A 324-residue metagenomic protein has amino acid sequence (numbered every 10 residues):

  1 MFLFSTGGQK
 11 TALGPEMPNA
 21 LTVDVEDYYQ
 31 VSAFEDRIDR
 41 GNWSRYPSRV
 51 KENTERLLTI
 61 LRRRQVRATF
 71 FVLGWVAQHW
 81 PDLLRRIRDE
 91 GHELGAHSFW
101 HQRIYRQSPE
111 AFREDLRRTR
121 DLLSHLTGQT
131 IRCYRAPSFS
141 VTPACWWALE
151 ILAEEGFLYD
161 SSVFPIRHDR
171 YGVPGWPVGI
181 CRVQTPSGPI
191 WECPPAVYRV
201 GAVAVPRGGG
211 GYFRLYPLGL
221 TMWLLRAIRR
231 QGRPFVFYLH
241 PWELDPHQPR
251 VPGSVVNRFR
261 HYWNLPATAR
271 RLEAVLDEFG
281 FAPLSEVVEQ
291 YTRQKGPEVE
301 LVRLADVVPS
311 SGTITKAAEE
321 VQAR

Functional and structural regions predicted by a protein language model:
L3-F4, S124, Q129-R132, A136-F237: Active-site-adjacent pocket scaffolds in enzyme catalytic domains
A12-E93: Active-site beta->alpha N-cap acidic-glycine motif
D24, L61, H97, Y134 (+4 more regions): Conserved, mostly hydrophobic/aromatic
R40-S48, F71-L73, W100-F112, P137-S140 (+2 more regions): The substrate-binding groove and active-site-proximal loops of carbohydrate-active enzymes, especially glycoside
T54-L58, P81-L84, R113-R120, L149 (+2 more regions): Generic structural signal for well-ordered alpha-helices, preferentially at hydrophobic/aromatic core positions
L57-V66, L122-Q129, I228-Q231, R271-A282: A structural motif corresponding to the C-terminal end of an alpha-helix and its immediate exit/capping segment
R64-C145, F157, S162-D169, S187-P189 (+1 more regions): Metal-dependent polysaccharide deacetylase catalytic core of the NodB/CE4 family, i.e., the active-site-bearing domain
L215-R324: C-terminal domain-boundary segment and adjacent tail
